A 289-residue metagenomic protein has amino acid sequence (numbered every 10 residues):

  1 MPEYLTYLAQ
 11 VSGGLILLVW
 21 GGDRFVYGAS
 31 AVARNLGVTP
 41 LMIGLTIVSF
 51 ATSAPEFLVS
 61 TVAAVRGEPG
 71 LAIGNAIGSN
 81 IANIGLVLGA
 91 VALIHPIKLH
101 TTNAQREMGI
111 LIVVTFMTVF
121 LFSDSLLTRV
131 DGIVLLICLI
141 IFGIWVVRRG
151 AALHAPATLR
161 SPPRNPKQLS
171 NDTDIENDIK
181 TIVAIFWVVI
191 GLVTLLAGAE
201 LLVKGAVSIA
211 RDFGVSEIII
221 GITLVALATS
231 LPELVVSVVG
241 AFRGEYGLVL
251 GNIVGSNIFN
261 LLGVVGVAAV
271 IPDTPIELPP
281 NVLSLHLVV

Functional and structural regions predicted by a protein language model:
M1-V289: Hydrophobic alpha-helical segments, chiefly the membrane-spanning helices and signal/signal-anchor peptides
